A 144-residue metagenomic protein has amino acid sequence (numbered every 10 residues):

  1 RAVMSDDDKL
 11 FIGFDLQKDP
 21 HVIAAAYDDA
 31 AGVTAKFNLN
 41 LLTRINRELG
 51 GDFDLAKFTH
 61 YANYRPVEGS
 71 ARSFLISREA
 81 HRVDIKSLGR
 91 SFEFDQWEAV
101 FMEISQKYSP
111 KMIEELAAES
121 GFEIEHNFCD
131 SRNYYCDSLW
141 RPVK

Functional and structural regions predicted by a protein language model:
R1-P20: Conserved beta-strand signature within the Rossmann-like core of class I S-adenosyl-L-methionine
D7-D8, S120, W140: Generic hydrophobic/packing signal
D8, D15, D28-D29, D130: Acidic side chains
D8, G69-A71, Y134-C136: Residues at beta-strand starts and edge strands
L16, P20-F122: Substrate-binding/catalytic lobe of Class I Rossmann-like enzymes that use SAM or dcSAM, i.e., the mid-to-C-terminal
L75-A80, C129-K144: Core SAM-dependent methyltransferase catalytic element
E123-N127: A short linear hydrophobic-aromatic micro-motif
